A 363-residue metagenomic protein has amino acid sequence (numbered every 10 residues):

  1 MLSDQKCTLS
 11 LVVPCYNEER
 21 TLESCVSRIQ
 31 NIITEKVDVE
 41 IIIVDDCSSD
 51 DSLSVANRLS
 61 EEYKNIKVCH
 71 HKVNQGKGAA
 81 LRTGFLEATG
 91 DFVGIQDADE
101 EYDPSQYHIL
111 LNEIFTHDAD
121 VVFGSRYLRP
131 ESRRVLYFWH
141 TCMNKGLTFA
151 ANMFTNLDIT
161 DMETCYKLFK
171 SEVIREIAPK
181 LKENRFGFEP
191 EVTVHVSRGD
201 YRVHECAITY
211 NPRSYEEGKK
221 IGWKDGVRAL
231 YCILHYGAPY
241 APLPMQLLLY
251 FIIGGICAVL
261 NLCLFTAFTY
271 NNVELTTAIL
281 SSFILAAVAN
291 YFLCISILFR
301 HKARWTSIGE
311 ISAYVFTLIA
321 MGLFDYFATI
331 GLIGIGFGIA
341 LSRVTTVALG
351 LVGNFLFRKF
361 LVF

Functional and structural regions predicted by a protein language model:
M1-K6, N156, K180-V259, T269-Y270 (+3 more regions): Hydrophobic helical membrane-anchoring modules
M1-N31, K36: N-proximal low-complexity "stem/linker" segments adjacent to membrane-targeting elements
T8-S10, E40, E191: Cell-envelope/extracellular polymer assembly enzymes that use nucleotide-activated donors
E18-T21, S48, K77, D103: Donor nucleotide-sugar binding loop of glycosyltransferases
R20-S24, D50-L59: Acidic helix N-cap motif at the loop->helix transition within catalytic regions of sugar-transfer enzymes
V39-I42, L53-E87: Conserved donor nucleotide-binding strand/loop of the catalytic core
D45-S54, E100: A conserved acidic beta->alpha catalytic loop
C69-E87, F92-I95, P104-F186, R213-K220 (+2 more regions): Acceptor/aglycone-binding surface of glycosyltransferases and processive sugar-polymer synthases
